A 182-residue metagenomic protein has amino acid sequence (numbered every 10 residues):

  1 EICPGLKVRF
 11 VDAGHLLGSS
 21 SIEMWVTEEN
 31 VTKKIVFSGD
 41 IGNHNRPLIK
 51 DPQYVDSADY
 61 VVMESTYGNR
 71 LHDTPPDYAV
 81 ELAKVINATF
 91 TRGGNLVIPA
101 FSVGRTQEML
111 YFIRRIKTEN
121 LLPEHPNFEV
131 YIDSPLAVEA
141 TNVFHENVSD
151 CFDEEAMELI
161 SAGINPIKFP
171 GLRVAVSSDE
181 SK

Functional and structural regions predicted by a protein language model:
E1-E108, R114-P123: His/Asp/Glu-rich metal-coordinating catalytic cores of metallo-dependent phosphodiesterases/hydrolases acting on
V85-K182: Hard-cation-handling environments
